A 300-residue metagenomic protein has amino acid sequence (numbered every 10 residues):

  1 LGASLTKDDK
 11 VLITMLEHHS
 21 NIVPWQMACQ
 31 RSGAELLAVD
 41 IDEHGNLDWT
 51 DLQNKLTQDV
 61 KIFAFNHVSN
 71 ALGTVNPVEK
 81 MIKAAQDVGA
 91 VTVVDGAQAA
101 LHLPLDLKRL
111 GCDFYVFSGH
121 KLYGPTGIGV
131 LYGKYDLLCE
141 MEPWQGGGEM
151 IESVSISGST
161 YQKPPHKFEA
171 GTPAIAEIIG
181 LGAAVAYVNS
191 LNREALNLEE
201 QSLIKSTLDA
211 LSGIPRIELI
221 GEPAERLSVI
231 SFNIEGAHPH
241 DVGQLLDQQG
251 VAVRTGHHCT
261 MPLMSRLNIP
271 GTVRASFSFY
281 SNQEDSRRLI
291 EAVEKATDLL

Functional and structural regions predicted by a protein language model:
L1-L300: Pyridoxal 5′-phosphate
